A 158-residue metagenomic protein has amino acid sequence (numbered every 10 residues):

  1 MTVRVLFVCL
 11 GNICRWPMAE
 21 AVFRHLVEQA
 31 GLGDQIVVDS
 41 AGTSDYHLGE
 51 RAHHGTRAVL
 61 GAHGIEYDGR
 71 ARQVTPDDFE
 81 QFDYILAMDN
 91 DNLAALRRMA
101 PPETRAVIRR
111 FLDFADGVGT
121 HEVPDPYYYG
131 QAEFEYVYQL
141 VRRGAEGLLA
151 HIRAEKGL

Functional and structural regions predicted by a protein language model:
M1-L158: Short polar/charged helix/loop
